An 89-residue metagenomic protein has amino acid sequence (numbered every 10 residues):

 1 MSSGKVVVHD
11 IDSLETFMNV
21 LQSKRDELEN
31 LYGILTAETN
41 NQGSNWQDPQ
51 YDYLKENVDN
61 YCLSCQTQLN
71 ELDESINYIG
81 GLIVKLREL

Functional and structural regions predicted by a protein language model:
M1-L89: N-terminal secretion-targeting helices of virulence/extracellular proteins, encompassing both classical Sec signal
